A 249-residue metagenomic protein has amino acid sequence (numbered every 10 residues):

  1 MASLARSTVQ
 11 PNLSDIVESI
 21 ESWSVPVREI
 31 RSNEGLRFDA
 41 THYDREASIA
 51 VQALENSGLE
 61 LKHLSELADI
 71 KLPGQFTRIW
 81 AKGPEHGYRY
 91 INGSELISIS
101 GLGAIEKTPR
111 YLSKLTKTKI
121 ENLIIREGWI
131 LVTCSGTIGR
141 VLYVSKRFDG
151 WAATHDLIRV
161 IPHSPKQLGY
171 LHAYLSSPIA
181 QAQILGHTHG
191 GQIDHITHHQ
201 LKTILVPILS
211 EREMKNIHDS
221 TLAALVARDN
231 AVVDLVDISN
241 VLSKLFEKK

Functional and structural regions predicted by a protein language model:
M1-T77, A81, S210-K249: Non-catalytic DNA-recognition/assembly elements of restriction-modification systems
K62-I79, L96-E127: Sequence-specific dsDNA recognition surfaces
A68, E95, W129, S135-G136 (+2 more regions): Short, flexible loop/turn elements at secondary-structure junctions
W80-Y90, G103-R110, L123-I125, L142-H155: Short, surface-exposed loop/turn microsegments at beta-strand edges and helix-strand junctions
Y90-I91, G186, D194: C-terminal target-recognition/interaction regions appended to catalytic cores
E121-N122, V132-Y174: A short beta-sheet element
G150-I158, H189-K215: A short glycine-rich beta-alpha junction/loop motif
L168-Q181, G186: Glycine- and charge-enriched low-complexity intrinsically disordered segments
